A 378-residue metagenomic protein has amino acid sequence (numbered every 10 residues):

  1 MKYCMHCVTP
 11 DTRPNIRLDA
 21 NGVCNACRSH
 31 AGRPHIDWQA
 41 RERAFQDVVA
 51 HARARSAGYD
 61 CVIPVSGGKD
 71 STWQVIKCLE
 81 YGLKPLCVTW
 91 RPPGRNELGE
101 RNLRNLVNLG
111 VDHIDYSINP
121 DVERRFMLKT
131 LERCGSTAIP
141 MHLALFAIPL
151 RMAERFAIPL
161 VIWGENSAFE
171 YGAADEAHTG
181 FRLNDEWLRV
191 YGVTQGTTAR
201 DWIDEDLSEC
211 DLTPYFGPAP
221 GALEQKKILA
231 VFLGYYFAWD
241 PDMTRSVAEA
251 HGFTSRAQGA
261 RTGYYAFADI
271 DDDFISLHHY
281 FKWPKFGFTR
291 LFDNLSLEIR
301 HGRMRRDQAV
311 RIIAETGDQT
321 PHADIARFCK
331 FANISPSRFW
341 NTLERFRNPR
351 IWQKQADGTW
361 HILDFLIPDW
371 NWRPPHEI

Functional and structural regions predicted by a protein language model:
M1-C61, E80-I378: Nucleotide-activated chemistry modules centered on ATP-dependent adenylation/adenylyltransferase
C61-D70: Short, glycine-rich nucleotide/cofactor-binding loops
S71-G82: Histidine-anchored nucleotide/phosphate-binding helix
